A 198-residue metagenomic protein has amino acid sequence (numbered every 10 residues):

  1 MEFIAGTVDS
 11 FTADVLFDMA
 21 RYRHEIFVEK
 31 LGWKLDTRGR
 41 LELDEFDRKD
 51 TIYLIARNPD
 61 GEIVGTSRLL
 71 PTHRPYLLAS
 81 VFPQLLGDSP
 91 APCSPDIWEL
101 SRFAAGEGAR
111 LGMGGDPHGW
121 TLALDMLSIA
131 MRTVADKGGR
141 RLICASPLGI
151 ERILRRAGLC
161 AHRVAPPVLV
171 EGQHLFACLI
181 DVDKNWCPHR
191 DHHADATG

Functional and structural regions predicted by a protein language model:
M1-L41, E45, Y53-D60: Short amphipathic alpha-helix that is part of the acyltransferase structural core
T37-L43, D47-D50, L77-D88: Short acidic (Asp/Glu) patches
K49-T51, V64, C93-W98: Short connector loops at helix/strand junctions that flank enzyme active sites, especially segments positioning acidic
I55, E62-P71: Conserved beta-strand in the GNAT
R74: Secretory/extracellular carbohydrate-interaction modules and structurally similar beta-sandwich "look-alikes"
L77, P83-L175, K184: Acyl-donor binding region in acyl/amide transferases
G172-D195: C-terminal "cap" of GNAT-fold acetyltransferases
